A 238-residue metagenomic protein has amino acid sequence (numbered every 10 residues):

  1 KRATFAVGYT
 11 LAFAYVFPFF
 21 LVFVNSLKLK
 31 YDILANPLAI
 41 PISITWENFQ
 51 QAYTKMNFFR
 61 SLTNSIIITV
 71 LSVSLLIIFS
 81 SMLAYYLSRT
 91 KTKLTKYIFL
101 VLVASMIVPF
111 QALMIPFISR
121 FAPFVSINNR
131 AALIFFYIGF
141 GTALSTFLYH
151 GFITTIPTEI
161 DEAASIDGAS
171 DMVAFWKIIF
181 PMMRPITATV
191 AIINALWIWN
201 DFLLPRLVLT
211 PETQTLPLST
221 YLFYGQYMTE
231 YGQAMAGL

Functional and structural regions predicted by a protein language model:
T4-L238: A structural signal for multi-pass alpha-helical bundles of membrane permease subunits that mediate small-molecule
